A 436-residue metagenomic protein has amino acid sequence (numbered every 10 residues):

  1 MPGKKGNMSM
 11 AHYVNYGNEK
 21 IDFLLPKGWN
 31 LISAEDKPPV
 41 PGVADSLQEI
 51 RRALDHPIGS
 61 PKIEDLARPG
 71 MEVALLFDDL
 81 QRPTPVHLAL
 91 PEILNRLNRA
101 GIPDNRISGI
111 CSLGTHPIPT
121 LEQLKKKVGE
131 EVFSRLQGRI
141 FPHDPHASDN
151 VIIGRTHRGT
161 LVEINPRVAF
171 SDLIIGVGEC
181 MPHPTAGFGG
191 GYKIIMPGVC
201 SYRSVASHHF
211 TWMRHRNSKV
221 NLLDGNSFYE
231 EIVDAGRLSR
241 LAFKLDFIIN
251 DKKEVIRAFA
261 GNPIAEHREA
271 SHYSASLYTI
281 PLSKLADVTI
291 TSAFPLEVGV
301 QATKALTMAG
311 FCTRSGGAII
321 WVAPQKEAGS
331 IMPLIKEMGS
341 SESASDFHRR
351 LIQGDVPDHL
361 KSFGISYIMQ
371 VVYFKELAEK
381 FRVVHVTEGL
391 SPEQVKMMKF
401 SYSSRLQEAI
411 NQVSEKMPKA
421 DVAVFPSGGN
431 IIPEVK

Functional and structural regions predicted by a protein language model:
G6-A53: N-terminal amphipathic/basic leader segments beginning at the initiator methionine
S33-R68, A275-S276, G299, F311: N-terminal glycine-/serine-/threonine-rich phosphate-binding loop
I58-A74, R99-N105, I280-D287, T313-R314 (+1 more regions): Glycine-rich phosphate/diphosphate-binding loops that line cofactor/substrate pockets in enzymes
E72-P83, S108-T115, T289-S292: Short glycine-rich or small-residue beta-strand-to-loop segments that form or flank ligand, phosphate, metal/Fe-S
N98, K304-K436: C-terminal non-catalytic interaction/assembly regions of soluble proteins
P119-F188: An acidic, phosphate/nucleotide-engaging active-site surface
F170-K252: Internal metal/ion-chelating core segments
S218-L296: Membrane-embedded hairpin module used as a gating/binding unit in multi-pass transport and secretion proteins
